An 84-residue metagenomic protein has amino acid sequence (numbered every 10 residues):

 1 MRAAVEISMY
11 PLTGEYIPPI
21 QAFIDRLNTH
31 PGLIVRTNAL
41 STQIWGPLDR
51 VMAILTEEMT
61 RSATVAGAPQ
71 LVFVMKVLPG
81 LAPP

Functional and structural regions predicted by a protein language model:
M1-N38, T42-P84: N-terminal intrinsically disordered, cationic/polar leader segments that include organellar targeting peptides
